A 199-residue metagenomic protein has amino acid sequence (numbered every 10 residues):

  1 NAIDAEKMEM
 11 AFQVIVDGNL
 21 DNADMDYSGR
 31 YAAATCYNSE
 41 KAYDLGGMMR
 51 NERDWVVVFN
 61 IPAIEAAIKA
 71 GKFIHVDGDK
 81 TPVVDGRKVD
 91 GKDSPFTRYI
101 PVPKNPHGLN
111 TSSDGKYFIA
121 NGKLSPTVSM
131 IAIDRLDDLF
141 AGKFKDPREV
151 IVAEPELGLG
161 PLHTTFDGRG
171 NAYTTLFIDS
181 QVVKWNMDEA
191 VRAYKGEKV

Functional and structural regions predicted by a protein language model:
N1-V199: Predominantly soluble domains enriched in secretory-pathway, periplasmic, or organellar proteins
